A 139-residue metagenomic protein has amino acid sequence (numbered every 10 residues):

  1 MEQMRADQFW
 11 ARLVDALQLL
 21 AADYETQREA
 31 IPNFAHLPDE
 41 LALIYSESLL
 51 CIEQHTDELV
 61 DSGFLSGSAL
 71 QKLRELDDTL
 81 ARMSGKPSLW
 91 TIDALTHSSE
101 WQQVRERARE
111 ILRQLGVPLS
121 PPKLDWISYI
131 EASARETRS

Functional and structural regions predicted by a protein language model:
M1-E53: Short terminal alpha-helical segments
E25-E29, S88, S120-K123: Residue-level signal for secondary-structure boundary elements
T26, E47, Q103, S128-E131: Intrinsically disordered, low-complexity regions enriched in small/polar residues
I31, I44, I52, I92 (+2 more regions): Weak global preference for isoleucine
E53-G116, S120: Amphipathic protein-protein interaction modules
Q102-R105, E131-S139: Eukaryote-specific, cytoplasm-facing alpha-helical/coiled-coil scaffolding segments in long proteins
L119-E136: Short linear, low-complexity motifs centered on an aromatic residue
